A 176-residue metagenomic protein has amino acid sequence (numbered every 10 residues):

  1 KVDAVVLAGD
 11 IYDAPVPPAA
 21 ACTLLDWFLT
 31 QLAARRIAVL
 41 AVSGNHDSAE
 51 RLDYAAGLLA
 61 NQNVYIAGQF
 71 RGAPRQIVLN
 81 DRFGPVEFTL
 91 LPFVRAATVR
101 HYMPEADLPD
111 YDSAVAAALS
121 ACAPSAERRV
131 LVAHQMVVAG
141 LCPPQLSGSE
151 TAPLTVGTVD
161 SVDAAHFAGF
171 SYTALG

Functional and structural regions predicted by a protein language model:
K1-L7, I11-V42, H46-G176: Extended recognition/assembly regions associated with phosphoester-bond processing machinery
